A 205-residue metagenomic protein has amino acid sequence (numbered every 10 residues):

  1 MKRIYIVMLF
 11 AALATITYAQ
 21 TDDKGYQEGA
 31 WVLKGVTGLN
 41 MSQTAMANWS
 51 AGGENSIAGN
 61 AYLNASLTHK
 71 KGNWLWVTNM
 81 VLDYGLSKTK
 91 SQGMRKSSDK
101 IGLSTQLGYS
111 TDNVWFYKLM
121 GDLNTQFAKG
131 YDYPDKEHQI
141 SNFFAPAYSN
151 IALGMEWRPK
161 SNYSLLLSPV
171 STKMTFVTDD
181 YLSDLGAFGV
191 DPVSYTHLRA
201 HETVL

Functional and structural regions predicted by a protein language model:
M1-D22: Bacterial Sec-dependent N-terminal signal peptides
Y26-S56: Short glycine/proline- and aromatic-enriched beta-strand/turn motifs that initiate or cap beta-hairpins
E28, K70-G72, G108-V114, K160-N162: Outer-membrane beta-barrel channels and translocator barrels
L33-T37, W76-M80, Y117-G121, S149 (+1 more regions): Transmembrane beta-strands of outer-membrane beta-barrel proteins
G35-M41, A61-H69, L103-Y109, L123 (+2 more regions): Residues on the lipid-exposed face of transmembrane beta-strands in outer-membrane beta-barrel proteins
L39-A45, K71-N73, L82-K88, L123-K129 (+1 more regions): Transmembrane beta-strands of outer-membrane beta-barrel pores
N48-G53, K88-G93, K136-S141, A187-Y195: Extracellular loop and loop/strand-boundary signature of outer-membrane beta-barrel proteins
H197-L205: Single conserved hydrophobic/aromatic residue that forms the stacking wall/gate of nucleotide- or nucleobase-binding
